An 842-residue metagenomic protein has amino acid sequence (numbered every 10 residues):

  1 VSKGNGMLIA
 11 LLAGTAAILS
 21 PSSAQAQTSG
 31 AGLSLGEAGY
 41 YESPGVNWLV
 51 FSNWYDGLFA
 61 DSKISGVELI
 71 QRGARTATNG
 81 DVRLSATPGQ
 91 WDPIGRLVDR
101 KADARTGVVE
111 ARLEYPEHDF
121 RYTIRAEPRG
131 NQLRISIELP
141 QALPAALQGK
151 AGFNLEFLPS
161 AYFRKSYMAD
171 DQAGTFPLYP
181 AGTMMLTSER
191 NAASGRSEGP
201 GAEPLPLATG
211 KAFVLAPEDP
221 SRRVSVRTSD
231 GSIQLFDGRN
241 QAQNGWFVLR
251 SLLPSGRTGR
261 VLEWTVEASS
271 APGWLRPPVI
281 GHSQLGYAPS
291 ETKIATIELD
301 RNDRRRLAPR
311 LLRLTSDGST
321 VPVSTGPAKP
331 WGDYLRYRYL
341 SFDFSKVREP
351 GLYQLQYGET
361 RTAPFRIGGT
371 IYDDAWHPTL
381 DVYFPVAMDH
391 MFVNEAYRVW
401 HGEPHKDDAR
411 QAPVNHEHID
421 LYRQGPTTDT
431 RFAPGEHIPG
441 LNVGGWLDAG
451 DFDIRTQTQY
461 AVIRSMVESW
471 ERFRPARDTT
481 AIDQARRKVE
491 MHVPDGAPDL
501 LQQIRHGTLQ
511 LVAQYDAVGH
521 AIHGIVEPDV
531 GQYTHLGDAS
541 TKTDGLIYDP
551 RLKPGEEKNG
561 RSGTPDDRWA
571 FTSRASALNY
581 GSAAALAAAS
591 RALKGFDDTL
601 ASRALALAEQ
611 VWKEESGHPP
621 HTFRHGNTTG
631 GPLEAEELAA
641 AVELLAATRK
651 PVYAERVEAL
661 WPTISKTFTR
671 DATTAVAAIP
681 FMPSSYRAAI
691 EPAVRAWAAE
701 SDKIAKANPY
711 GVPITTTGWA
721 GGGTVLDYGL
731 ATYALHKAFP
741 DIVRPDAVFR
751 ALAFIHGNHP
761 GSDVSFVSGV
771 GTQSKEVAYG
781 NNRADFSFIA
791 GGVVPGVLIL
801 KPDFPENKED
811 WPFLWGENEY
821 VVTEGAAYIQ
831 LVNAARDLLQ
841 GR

Functional and structural regions predicted by a protein language model:
Q27-V82, A86, G130, R190-N191 (+1 more regions): Beta-strand-rich N-terminal accessory domains
S29, P140-P220: Polysaccharide-binding surfaces and accessory modules of carbohydrate-active proteins
V82-A142: Extended, loop-rich substrate-binding clefts of extracytoplasmic carbohydrate-active enzymes
I137, L253-A268: Short Pro-Gly-centered flexible turn/kink motifs
A161-M168, G273-T292, T362-H401: Low-complexity, Pro/Ser/Thr- and charge-rich linker/hinge segments at domain boundaries
G195-R223, S232, G238-A242, L285 (+10 more regions): Aromatic (Trp/Tyr) and acidic
R486-Q503: Acidic, glycine-anchored loop motifs typical of Ca2+
P498-I522: Carboxylate/His-rich catalytic cores and anion/metal-binding grooves
